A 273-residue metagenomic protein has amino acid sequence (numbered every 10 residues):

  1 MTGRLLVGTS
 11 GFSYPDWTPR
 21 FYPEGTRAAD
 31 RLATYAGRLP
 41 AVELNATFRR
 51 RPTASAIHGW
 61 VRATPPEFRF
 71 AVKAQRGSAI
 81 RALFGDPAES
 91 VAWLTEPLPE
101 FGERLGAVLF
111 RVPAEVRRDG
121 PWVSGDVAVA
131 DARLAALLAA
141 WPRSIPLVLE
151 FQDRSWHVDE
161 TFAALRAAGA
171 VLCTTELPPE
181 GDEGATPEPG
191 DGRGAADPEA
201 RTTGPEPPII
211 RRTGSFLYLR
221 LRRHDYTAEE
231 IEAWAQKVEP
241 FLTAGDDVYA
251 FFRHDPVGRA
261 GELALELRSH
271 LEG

Functional and structural regions predicted by a protein language model:
M1-G273: Residues lining hydrophobic/aromatic ligand-binding pockets adjacent to catalytic sites
